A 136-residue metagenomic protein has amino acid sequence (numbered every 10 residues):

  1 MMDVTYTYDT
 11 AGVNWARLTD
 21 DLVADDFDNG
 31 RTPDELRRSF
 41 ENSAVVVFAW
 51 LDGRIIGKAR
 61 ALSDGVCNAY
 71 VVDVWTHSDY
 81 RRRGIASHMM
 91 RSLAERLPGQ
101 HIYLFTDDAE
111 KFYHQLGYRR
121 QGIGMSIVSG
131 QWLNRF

Functional and structural regions predicted by a protein language model:
M1-G12, L133-F136: Conserved N-terminal entry element of GNAT/NAT acetyltransferase domains
T19-R31: Helix-loop element at the rim of GNAT/NAT acetyltransferase active sites that forms part of the acceptor-substrate
R31-T32, H88: Short, conserved clusters of charged catalytic residues that mark active-site and nucleotide-handling motifs
D34-W75: A conserved beta-strand-loop-helix scaffold within acyl/acetyltransferase catalytic domains
V45-V46, P98-I102: Short active-site oxyanion
T76, R82-E95: Conserved acetyl-CoA-binding loop-helix of GNAT-fold acetyltransferases
H101-N134: Conserved active-site alpha-helix within GNAT-family acetyltransferase domains
